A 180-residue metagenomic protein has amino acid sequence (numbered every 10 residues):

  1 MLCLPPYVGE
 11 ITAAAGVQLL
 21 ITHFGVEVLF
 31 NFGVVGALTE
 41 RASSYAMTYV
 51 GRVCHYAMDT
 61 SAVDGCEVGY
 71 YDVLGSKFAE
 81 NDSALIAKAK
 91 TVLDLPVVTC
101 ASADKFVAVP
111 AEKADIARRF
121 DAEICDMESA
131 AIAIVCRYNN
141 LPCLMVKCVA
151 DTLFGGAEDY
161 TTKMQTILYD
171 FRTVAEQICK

Functional and structural regions predicted by a protein language model:
M1-C54, M58-T60: N-terminal catalytic or cofactor-binding beta/alpha core of small enzyme domains
L4, F30, T48, P96-A101 (+1 more regions): Hydrophobic/aromatic beta-strand patches that form the interior of the parallel beta-sheet core in alpha/beta enzyme
L38-F120: Mid-sequence, gly/pro-rich, charge-dense loop/helix-turn segments that line enzyme active sites
A84-L95, V135, T173-K180: Generic non-transmembrane alpha-helical segments
K105-F154, E158: A C-terminal functional module that forms or caps the active site or interfaces directly with catalytic machinery
C143, C148-K180: Regulatory input/activation interfaces that engage signals or partners
